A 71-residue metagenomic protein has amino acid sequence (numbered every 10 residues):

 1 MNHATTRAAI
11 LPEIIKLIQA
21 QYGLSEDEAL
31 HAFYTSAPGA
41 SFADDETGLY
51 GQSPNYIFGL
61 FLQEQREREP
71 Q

Functional and structural regions predicted by a protein language model:
M1-Q71: C-terminal alpha-helical interaction appendages
